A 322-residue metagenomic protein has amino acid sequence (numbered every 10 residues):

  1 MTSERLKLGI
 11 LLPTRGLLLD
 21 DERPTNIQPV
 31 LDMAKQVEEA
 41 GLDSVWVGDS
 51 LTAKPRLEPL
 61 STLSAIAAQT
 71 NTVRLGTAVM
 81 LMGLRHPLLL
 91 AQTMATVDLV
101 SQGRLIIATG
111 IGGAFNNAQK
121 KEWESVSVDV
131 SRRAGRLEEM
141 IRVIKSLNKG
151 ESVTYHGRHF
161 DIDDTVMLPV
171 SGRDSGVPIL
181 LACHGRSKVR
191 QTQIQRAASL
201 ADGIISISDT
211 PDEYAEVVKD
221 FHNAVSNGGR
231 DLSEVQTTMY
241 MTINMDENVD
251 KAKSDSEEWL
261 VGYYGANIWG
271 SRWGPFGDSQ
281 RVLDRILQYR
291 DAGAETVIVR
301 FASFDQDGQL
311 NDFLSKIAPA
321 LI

Functional and structural regions predicted by a protein language model:
M1-D21, N116-Q119, F160-V177, V249-W273: N-terminal small/glycine-rich loop or linker at the start of catalytic domains across soluble metabolic enzymes
M1-T70, R74, S175-V177: N-terminal beta1-alpha1-beta2 module of alpha/beta enzyme domains
T2, E38-E39, L63-T72, M94 (+4 more regions): Acidic (Asp/Glu)-rich catalytic clusters
T2-R23, L84-Y155, P211-D220: Flexible, glycine-rich active-site loops centered on histidine and acidic residues that chelate a metal or position
L8-L12, V45-V47, L75-T77, L105-T109 (+4 more regions): Hydrophobic faces of well-ordered beta-strands that scaffold small-molecule active sites in alpha/beta enzyme cores
L12-Q28, M80-P87, G176-V189, W269-Q280: Active-site mouth loops of central-metabolism enzymes
G41, I66, V97, I144 (+6 more regions): Conserved, mostly hydrophobic/aromatic
L57-T77, R136-V143, F313-I322: Alpha-helix-loop-beta-strand connector modules within alpha/beta enzyme cores
